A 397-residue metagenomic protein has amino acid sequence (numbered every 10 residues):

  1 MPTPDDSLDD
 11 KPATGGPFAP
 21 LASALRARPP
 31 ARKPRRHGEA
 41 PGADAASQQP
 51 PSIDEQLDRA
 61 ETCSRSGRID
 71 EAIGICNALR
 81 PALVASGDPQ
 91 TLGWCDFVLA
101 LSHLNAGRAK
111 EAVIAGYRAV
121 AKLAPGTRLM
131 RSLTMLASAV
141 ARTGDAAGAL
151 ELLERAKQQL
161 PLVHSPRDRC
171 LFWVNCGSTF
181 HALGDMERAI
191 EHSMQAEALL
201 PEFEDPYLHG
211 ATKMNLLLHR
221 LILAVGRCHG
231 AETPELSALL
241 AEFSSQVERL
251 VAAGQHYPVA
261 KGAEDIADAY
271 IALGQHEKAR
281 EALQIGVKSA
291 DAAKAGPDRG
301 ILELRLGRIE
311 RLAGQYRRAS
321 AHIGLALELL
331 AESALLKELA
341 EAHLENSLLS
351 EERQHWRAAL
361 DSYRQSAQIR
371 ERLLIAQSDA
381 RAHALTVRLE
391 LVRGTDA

Functional and structural regions predicted by a protein language model:
M1-A146, L153, K157: Flexible inter-repeat linkers and adjacent short helices within tandem amphipathic alpha-helical repeat scaffolds
A46, A85-D88, K122-T127, P161-S165 (+5 more regions): Short coil/turn linkers that connect adjacent helices within long alpha-helical scaffolds, especially alpha-solenoid
P51, T91, R128, D168 (+8 more regions): Structural signature of alpha-solenoid helical repeat junctions
D54-G67, G93-G107, M130-D145, D168-G184 (+4 more regions): Tandem amphipathic alpha-helical repeat scaffolds
C63-S64, C76, L83, H103 (+12 more regions): Eukaryotic all-alpha helical interaction scaffolds
E351-A397: Hydrophobic positions within repeat-based interaction scaffolds
